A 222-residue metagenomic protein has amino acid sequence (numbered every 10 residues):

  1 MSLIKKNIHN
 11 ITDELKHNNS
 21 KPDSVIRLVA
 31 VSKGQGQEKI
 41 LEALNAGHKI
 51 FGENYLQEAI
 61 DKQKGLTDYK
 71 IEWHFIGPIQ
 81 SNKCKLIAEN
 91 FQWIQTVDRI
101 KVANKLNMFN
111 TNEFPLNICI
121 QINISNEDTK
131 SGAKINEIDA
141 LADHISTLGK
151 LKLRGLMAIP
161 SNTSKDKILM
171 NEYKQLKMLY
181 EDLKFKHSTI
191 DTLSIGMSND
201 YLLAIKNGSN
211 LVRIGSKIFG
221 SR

Functional and structural regions predicted by a protein language model:
M1-N199, I205-N207: Conserved alpha/beta-domain cores
S209-R222: Gly/Pro- and small hydrophobic-enriched strand-loop and loop-to-helix capping segments that sit at the rims
